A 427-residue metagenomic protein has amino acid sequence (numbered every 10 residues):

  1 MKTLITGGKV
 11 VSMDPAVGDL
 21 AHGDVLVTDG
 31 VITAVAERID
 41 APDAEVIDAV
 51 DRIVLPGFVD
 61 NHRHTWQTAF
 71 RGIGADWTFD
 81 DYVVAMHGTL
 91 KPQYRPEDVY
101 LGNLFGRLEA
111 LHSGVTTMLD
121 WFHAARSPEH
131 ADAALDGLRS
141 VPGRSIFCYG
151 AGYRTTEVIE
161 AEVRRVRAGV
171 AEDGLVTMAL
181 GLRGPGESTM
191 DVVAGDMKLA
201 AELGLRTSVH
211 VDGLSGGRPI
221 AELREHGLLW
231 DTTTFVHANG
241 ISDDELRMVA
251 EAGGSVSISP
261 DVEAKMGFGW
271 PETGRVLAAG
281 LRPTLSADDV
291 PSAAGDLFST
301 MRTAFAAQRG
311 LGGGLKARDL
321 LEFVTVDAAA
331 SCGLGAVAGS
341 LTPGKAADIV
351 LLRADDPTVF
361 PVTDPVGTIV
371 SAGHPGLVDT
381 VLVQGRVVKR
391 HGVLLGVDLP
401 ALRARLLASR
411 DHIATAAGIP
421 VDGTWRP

Functional and structural regions predicted by a protein language model:
M1-G23, T28, R38, T325-P427: Active-site microenvironment of metallo-dependent hydrolases
T3-G7, D29, D40-D81, L104 (+1 more regions): Replace "His-x-His-based motif
G8, V25, G30, D51 (+14 more regions): Divalent metal-coordination and catalytic microenvironments
A69-L101, P142, S215-T232, M248-S255 (+1 more regions): Active-site gating loops and adjacent loop-to-helix segments of metal-dependent hydrolytic enzymes
R71-G143, R164-E172, L407-H412: Alpha-helical scaffold segments that flank or form the walls of functional sites
A124-L246: Metal-coordinating catalytic core of metallo-dependent amide/deamination hydrolases
V211-T233, H237-G254, V262-R275, D289-S299: Catalytic core of soluble alpha/beta enzymes
L228, G274-P357, A372-H374: His/Asp/Glu-enriched, well-ordered alpha-helical/loop segment that forms or immediately abuts the divalent-metal
